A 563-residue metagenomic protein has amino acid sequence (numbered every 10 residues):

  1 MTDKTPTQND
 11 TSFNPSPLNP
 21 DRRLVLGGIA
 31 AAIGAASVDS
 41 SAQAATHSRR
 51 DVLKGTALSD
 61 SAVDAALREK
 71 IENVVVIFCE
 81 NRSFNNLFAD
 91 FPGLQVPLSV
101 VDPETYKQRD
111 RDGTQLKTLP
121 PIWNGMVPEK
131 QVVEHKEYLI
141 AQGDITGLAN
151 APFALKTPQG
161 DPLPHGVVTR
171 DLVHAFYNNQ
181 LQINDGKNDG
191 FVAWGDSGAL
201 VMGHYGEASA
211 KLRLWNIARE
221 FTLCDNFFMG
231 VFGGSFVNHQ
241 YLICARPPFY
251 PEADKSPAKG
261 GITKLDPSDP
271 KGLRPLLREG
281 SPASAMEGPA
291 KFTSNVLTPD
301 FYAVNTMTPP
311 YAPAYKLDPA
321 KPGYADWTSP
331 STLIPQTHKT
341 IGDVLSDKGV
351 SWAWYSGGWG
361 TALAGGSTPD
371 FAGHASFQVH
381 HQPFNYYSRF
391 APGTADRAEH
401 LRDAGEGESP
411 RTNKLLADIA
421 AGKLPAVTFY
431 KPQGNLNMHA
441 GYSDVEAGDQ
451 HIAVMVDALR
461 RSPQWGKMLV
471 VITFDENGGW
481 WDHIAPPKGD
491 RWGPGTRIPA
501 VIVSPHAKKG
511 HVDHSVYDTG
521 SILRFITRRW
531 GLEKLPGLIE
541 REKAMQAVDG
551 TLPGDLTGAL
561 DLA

Functional and structural regions predicted by a protein language model:
T2-P20, L24-A563: N-terminal pro-sequences and low-complexity stem/linker regions of secreted or lumenal proteins
